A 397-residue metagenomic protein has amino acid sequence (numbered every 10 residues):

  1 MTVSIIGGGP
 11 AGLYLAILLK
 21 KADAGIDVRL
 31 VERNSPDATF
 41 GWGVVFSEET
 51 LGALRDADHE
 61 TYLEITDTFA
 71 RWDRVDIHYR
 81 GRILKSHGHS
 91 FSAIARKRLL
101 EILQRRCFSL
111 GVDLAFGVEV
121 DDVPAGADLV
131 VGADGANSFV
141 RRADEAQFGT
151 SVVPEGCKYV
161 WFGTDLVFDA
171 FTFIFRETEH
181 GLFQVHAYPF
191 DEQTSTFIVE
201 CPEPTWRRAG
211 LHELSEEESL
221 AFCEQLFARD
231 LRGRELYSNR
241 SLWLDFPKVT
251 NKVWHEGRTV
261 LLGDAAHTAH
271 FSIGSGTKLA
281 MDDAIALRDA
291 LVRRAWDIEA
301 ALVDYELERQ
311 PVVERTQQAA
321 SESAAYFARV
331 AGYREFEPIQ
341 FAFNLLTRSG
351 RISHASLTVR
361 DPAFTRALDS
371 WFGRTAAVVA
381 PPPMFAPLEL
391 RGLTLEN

Functional and structural regions predicted by a protein language model:
M1-S4: Extreme N-terminal starter segment of soluble prokaryotic enzymes
G8-K21, V131-G132, L242-Y326: Conserved mid-domain beta->alpha element of the FAD-binding
A11, P36, N137: Conserved Rossmann-like nucleotide-cofactor binding loop
K20-G41: Glycine-rich FAD pyrophosphate-binding loop
K21, D289-N397: C-terminal helical "tail/cap" subdomain of flavin- and related membrane-associated enzymes
S35-A53: Conserved N-terminal glycine-rich FAD pyrophosphate-binding loop of Rossmann-like flavoproteins
E48-W161, T365-E396: Conserved N-terminal helical subregion
R105, G126-F246, T250-N251: Conserved FAD-binding catalytic core of PHBH/FMO-like flavoproteins
